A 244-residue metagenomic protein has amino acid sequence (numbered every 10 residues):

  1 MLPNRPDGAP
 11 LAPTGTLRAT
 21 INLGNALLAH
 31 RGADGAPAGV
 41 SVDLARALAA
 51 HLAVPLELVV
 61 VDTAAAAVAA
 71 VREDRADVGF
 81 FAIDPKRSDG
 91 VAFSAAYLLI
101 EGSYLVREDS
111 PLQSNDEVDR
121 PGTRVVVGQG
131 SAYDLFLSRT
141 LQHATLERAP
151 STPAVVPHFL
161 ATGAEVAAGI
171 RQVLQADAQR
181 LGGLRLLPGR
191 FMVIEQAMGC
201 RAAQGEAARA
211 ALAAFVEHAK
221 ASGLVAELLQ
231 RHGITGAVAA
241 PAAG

Functional and structural regions predicted by a protein language model:
M1-P6, G39-H51, D109-L112, D116 (+3 more regions): Extended ligand-binding regions for polar small-molecule ligands
T14-G39: Short glycine-rich His-centered loop
R18, A76-V78, E165-V166, R185 (+1 more regions): Short, Asp-centered acidic motifs that coordinate Mg2+ and/or phosphate in catalytic or ligand-binding sites
T20-N25, V60-A64, R72-K86, E108 (+4 more regions): Beta->alpha turn/N-cap motifs
L23, L98-D109, R171, Q175-E217 (+1 more regions): Periplasmic-binding protein-like
A29-A33, A45-P55, S94-A95, D119-P121 (+4 more regions): Ligand-binding cleft/hinge of the Venus flytrap
V42, R46, A50, P55-D119 (+1 more regions): Acidic, polar ligand-binding/catalytic clefts
L44-A45, A66-A70, A154-H158, A164 (+1 more regions): Short, hydrophobic alpha-helical packing/hinge segments within bilobed ligand-binding/sensory domains
